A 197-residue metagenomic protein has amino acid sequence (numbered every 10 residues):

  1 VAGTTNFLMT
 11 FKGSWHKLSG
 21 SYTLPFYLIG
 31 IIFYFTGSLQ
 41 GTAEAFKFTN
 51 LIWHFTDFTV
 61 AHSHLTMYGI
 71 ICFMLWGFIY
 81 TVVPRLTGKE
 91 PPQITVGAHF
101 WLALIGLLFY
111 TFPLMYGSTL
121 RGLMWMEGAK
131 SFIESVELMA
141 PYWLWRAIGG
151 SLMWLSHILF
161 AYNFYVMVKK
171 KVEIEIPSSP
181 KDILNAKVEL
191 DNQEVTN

Functional and structural regions predicted by a protein language model:
V1-T10, L24-K47, T59-G88, P92-S135 (+1 more regions): Hydrophobic cores of alpha-helical transmembrane segments in multi-pass integral membrane proteins
S14-T23: Histidine/acidic residue-rich metal-binding segments in metalloenzymes
S19, W53-V60: Non-cytosolic membrane-interface motifs at loop->transmembrane helix junctions
V172-N192: Short, highly charged, low-complexity non-transmembrane loops/tails of multi-pass membrane proteins
Q193-N197: Extracytoplasmic
